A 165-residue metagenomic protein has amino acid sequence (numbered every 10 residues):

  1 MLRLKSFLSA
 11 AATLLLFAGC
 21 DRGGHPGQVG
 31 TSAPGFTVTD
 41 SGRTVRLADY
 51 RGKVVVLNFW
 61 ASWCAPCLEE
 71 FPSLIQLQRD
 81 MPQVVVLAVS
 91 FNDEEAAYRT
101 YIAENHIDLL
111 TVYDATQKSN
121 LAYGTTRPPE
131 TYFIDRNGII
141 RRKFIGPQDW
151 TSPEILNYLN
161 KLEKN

Functional and structural regions predicted by a protein language model:
M1-A18: Sec-dependent bacterial lipoprotein signal peptides
C20-R46: N-terminal "domain-start" segment that seeds a small globular fold
A33-P34, V55, P128-P129: Short loop/turn microsegments at loop-to-beta-strand junctions
L47-A65: Short active-site neighborhood of thiol/selenol oxidoreductases, capturing the structured segment around
R51-K53, Q83, I107-D108, T125-T126: Active-site acidic short loop of glycosyltransferases
V56-N58, A88, F133: Hydrophobic beta-strand core positions in alpha/beta domains
L68-N105, A115-A122: Structural microenvironment flanking redox-active thiols in thiol-disulfide oxidoreductases
A103-I107, A115-N160: Thiol/disulfide oxidoreductase modules built on the thioredoxin-like
